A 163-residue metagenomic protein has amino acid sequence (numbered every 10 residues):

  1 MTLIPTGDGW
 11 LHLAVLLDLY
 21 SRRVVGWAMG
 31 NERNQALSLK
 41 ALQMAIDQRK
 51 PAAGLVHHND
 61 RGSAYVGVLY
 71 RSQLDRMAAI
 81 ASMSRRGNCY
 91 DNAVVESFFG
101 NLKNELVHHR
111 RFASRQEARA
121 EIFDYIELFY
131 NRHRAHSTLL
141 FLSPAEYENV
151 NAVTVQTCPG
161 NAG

Functional and structural regions predicted by a protein language model:
M1-G163: Charged DNA-binding/catalytic regions of mobile-element recombinases
